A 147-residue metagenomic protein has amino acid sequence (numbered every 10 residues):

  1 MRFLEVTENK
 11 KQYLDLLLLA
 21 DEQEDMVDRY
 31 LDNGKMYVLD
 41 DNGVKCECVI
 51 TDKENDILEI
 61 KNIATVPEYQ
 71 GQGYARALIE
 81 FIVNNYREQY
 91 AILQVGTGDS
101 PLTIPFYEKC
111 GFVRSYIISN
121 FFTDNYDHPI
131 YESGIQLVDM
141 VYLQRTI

Functional and structural regions predicted by a protein language model:
M1-N9, V141, I147: Conserved N-terminal entry element of GNAT/NAT acetyltransferase domains
L4-P67, I79: Acetyl-CoA-dependent GNAT
G34-M36, L137-Y142: Short hydrophobic/aromatic beta-strand or adjacent loop that forms the aromatic wall/cage of a ligand/substrate-binding
D56, A91, V113: Short acidic/polar active-site loop segments enriched in Thr and Asp
Y69-F81: Conserved acetyl-CoA pyrophosphate-binding loop and the N-cap/start of the following alpha-helix in GNAT-like
N85-D99: Conserved GNAT acetyl-CoA-binding A-motif
Q94-G96, E108, V113-G134: Conserved catalytic-core motifs of GNAT/GCN5-like acyltransferases
